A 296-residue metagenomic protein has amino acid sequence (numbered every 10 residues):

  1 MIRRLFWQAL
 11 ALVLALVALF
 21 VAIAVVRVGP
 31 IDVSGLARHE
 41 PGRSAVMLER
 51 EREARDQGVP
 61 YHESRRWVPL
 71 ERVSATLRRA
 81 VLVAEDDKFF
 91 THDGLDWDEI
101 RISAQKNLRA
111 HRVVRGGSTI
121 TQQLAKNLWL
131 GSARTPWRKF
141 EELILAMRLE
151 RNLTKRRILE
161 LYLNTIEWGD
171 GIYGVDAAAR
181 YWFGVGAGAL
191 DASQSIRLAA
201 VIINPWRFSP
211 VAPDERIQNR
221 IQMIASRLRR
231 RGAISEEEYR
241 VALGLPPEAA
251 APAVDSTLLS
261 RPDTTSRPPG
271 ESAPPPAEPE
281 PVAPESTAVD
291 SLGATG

Functional and structural regions predicted by a protein language model:
M1-G296: Juxtamembrane regions of bacterial inner-membrane/periplasmic proteins, predominantly the peptidoglycan biogenesis
